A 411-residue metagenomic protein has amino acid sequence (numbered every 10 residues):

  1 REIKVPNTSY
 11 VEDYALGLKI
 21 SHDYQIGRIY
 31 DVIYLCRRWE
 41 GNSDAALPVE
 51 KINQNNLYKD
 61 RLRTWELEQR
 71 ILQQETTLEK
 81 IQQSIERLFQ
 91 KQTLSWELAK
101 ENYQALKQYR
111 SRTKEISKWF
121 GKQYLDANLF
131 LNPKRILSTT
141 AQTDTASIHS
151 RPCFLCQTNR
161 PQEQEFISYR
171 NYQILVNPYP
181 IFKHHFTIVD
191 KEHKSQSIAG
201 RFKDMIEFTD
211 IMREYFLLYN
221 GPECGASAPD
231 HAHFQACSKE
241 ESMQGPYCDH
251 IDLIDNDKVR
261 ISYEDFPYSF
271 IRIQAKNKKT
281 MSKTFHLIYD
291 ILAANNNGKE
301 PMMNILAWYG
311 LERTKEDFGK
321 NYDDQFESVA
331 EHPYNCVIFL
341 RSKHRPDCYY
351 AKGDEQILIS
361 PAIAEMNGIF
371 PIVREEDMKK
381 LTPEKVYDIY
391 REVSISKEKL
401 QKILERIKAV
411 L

Functional and structural regions predicted by a protein language model:
R1-N55: Conserved nucleotide-sugar donor-binding catalytic segment
E50-R70: Intrinsically disordered, low-complexity acidic/proline-/asparagine-rich linker or regulatory tail/stalk regions
E66-I81: Boundary detector for helix-to-coil junctions that initiate low-complexity/charged tails
E79-G200, D204, Y219-G221, S227 (+2 more regions): Active-site microenvironments that recognize anionic phosphate/pyrophosphate groups
S197-A199, T209-M212: Helix-hairpin-helix/helix-loop-helix acidic hairpins
D210-P222: Conserved short secondary-structure elements within globular domains
D230: Histidine-centered nuclease catalytic patch
H233: Conserved, mostly hydrophobic/aromatic
